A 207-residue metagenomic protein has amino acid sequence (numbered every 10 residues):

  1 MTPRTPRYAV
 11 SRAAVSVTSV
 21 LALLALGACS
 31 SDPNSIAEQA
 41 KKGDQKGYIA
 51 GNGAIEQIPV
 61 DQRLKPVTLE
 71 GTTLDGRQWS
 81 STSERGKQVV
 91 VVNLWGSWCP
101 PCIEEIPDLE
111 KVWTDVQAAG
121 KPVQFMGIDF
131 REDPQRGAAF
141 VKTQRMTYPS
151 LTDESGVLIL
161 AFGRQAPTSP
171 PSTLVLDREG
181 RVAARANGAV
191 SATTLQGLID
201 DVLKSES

Functional and structural regions predicted by a protein language model:
M1-E70, S207: N-terminal targeting signals for export/organelle localization
C29, C99-C102: Short cysteine clusters
D61-R63, T68-V90: A short beta-strand-turn-helix
V91-V92, F125: Hydrophobic beta-strand anchors of alpha/beta hydrolase catalytic cores
N93-C99: Aromatic-flanked redox-active Cys/Sec active sites in thiol-based oxidoreductases, especially the WC-centered
I103-Q144, E154-A161: Structural microenvironment flanking redox-active thiols in thiol-disulfide oxidoreductases
A139-T147, D153-E206: Thiol/disulfide oxidoreductase modules built on the thioredoxin-like
